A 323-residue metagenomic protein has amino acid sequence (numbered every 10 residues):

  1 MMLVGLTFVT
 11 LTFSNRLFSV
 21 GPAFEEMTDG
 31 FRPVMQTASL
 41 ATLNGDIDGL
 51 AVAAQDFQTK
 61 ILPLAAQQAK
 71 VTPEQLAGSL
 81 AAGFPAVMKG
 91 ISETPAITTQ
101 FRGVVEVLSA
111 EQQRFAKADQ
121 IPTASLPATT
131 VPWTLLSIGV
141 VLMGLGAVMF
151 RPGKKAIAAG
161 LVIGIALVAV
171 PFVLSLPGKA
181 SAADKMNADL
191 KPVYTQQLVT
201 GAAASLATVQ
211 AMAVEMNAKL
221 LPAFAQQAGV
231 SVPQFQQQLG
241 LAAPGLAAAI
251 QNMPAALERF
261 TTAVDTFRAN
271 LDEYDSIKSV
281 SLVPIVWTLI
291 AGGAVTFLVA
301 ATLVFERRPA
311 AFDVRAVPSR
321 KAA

Functional and structural regions predicted by a protein language model:
M1-F8, T129-G178, I285-A323: Juxtamembrane interface at the cytosolic side of transmembrane helices
L6-T130, F172-L289: Extracytoplasmic/ectodomain regions of membrane proteins and secreted proteins
